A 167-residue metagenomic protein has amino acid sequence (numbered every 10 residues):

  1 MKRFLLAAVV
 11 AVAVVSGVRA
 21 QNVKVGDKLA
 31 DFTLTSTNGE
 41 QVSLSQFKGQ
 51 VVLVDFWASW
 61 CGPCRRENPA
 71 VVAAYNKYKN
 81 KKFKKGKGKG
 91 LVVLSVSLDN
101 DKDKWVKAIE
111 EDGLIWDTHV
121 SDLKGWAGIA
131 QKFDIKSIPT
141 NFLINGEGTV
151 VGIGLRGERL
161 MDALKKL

Functional and structural regions predicted by a protein language model:
M1-V23: Bacterial Sec-dependent N-terminal signal peptides
V18-S45, D162-K165: N-terminal "domain-start" segment that seeds a small globular fold
A30, E40, K124, D134-S137 (+2 more regions): Short, small/polar-rich motifs associated with maturation and membrane association, primarily at protein termini
T33-V52, K77, F83-K84: A short beta-strand-turn-helix
V51-V52, L91, P139: Alpha/beta-hydrolase fold active-site loops
F56-A73: Conserved redox-active cysteine motifs that mediate thiol-disulfide chemistry, especially di-cysteine Cys-X(1-2)-Cys
L94, D99-F142: Short, internal strand/loop/helix patches that form the active-site neighborhood or redox-interaction surface
I138, L143-L167: Thiol-/selenol-based redox modules, centered on thioredoxin-like and closely related oxidoreductase domains
